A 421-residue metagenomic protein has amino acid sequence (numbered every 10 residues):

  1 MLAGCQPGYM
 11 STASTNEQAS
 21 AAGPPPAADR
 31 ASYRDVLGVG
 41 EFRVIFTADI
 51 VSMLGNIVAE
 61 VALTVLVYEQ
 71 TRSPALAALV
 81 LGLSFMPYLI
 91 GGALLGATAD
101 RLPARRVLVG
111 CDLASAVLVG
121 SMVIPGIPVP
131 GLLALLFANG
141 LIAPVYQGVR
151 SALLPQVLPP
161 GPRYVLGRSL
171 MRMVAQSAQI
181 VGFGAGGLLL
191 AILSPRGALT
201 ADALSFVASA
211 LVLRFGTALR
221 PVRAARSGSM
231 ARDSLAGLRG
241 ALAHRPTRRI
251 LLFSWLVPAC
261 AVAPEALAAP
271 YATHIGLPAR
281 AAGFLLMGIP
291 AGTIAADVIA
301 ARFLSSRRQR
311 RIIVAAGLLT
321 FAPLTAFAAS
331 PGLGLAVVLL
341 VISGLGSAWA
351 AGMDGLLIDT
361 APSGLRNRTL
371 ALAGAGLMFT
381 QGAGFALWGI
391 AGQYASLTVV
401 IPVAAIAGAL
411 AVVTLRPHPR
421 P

Functional and structural regions predicted by a protein language model:
L2-P421: Alpha-helical transmembrane-bundle signature of multi-pass membrane transport and export proteins
